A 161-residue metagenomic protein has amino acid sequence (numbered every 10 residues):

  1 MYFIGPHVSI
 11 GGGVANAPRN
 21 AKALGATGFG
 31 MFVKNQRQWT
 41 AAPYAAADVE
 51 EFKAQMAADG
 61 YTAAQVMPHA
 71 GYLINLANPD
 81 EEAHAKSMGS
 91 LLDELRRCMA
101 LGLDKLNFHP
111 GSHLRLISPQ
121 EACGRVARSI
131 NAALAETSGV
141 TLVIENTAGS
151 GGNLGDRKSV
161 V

Functional and structural regions predicted by a protein language model:
M1-D93: N-terminal pre-domain/capping segments
A46-G60, R125-V126, S150-V161: Short, motif-level signal for alpha-helix interfacial/capping segments enriched in acidic residues and aromatics/proline
L76-S159: Active-site acidic/histidine proton-transfer and metal-coordination neighborhood in alpha/beta enzyme cores
